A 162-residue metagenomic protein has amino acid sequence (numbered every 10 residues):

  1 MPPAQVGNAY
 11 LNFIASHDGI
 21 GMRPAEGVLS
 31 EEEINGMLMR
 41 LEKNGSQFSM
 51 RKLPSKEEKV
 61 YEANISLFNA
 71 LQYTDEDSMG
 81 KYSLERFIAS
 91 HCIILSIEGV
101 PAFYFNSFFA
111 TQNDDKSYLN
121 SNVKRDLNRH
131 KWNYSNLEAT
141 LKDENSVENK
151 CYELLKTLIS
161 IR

Functional and structural regions predicted by a protein language model:
M1-R162: Active-site and adjacent substrate-binding regions of carbohydrate-active enzymes
